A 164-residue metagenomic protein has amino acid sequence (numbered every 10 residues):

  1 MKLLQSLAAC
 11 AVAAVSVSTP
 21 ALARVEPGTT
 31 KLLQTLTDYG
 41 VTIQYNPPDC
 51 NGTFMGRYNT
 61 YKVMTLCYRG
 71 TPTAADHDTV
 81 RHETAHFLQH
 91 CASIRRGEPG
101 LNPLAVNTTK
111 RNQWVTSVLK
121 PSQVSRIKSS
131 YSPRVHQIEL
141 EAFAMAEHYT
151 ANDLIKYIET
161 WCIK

Functional and structural regions predicted by a protein language model:
M1-A8: Bacterial N-terminal signal peptides that target proteins for export
S16-P20: N-terminal signal peptide c-region/cleavage motif recognized by signal peptidases
R24-T35, Y39-I43, D49, G100-K164: Metalloprotease/metallohydrolase-associated module, dominated by Zn2+-dependent proteases
T35-T37, M55-T60: Extracellular/periplasmic catalytic domains that process cell-envelope and extracellular macromolecules
D49-N51, L66-Y68, H90-A92, W161-I163: Sequence contexts marking disulfide-bonded cysteines in secreted/extracellular proteins
M64-V80: Short pre-active-site segment immediately N-terminal to the catalytic Zn-binding motif
T84-L101: Catalytic Zn2+-binding segment of zinc metalloproteases
